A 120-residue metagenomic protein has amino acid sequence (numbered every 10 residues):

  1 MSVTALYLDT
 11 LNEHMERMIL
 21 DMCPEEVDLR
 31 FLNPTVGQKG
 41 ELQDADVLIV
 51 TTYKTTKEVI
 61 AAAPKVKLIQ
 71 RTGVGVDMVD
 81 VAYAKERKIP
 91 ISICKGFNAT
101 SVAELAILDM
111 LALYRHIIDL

Functional and structural regions predicted by a protein language model:
M1-A45: N-terminal glycine-/charge-rich "phosphate-binding" loop or analogous flexible N-terminal tail
V47-L120: Phosphate/diphosphate ligand-binding glycine-rich loop within oxidoreductases
